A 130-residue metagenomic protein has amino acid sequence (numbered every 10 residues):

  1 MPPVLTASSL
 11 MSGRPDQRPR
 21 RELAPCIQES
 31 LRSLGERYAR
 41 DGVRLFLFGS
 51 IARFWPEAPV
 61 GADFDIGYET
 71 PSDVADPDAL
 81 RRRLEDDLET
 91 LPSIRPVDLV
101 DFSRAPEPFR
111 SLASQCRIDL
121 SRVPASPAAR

Functional and structural regions predicted by a protein language model:
M1-L47, A52-G61, E69-R130: Catalytic core of pol beta-like nucleotidyltransferases
I66: Short active-site alpha-helical segment characteristic of glycosyltransferases and processive polysaccharide synthases
